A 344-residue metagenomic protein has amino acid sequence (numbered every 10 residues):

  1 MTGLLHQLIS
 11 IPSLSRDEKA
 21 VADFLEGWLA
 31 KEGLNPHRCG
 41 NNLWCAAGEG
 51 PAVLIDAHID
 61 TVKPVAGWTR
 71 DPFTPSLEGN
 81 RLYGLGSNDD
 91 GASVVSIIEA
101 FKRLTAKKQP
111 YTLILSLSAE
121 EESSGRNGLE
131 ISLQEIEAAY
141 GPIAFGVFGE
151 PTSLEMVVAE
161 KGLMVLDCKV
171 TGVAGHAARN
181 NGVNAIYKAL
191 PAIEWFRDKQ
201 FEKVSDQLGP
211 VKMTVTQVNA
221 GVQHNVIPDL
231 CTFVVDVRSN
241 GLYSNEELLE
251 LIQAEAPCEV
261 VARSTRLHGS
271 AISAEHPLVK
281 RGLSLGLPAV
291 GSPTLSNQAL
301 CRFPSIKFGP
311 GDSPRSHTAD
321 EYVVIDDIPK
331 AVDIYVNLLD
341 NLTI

Functional and structural regions predicted by a protein language model:
M1-V65, L230-V234, L248-E255, I325-V336: N-terminal helical capping/dimerization or prosegment-like subdomains of hydrolases acting on amide or phosphate bonds
L25, V94-L104, L129-S132, A189-A192 (+2 more regions): Buried hydrophobic packing segments
P36, P75-L77, V215-V218: A structural signal for short hydrophobic beta-strand segments in well-ordered beta-sheet cores
V53-I114, I325: Active-site metal-coordination/substrate-binding segment of hydrolases, especially metallo-dependent peptidases
V53-I55, S116, V147, I306-F308: Hydrophobic/aromatic beta-strand patches that form the interior of the parallel beta-sheet core in alpha/beta enzyme
E78-N80, A100-L115, A138-P142, F196-D206 (+2 more regions): Phosphate-handling active-site elements
G91-V165: Acidic/histidine-rich catalytic neighborhood of metal-dependent amide-processing enzymes
P151-T152, V158-A159, V165-I344: Metal-dependent amide/peptide-bond hydrolase catalytic core, centered on the "pita-bread" metallohydrolase fold
